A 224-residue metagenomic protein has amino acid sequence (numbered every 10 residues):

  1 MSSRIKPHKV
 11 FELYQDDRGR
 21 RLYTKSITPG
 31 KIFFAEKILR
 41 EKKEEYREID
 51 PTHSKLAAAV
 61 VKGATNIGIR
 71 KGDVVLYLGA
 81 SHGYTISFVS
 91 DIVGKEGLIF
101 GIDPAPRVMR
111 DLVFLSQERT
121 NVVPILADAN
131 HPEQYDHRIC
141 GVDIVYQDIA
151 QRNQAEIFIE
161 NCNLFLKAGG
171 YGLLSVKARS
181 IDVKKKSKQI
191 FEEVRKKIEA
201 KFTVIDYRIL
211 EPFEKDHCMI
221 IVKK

Functional and structural regions predicted by a protein language model:
M1-R47: N-terminal auxiliary segments of SAM/dcSAM-dependent transferases
S2-I5, V108-D111, I159-K223: C-terminal substrate-binding/active-site "lid" region of AdoMet-derived donor-dependent transferases
H8, P29, F33-F34, D50-V74: Conserved alpha-helix/loop element of class I SAM-dependent methyltransferases that forms part of the SAM/SAH-binding
V60, G79, V145, V222: Residue-level signature of catalytic and energy-coupling elements of molecular machines, predominantly ATP/GTP-dependent
R70, V93-G94, F165-G169: Helix-to-beta-strand junctions that scaffold the AdoMet/dcAdoMet cofactor pocket in Class I SAM-dependent enzymes
R70-S81, L98-F100: Conserved class I S-adenosyl-L-methionine
S81-K95: Conserved SAM-binding loop of SAM-dependent methyltransferases across substrates and taxa, primarily the Class I
F100-Q154: S-adenosyl-L-methionine
